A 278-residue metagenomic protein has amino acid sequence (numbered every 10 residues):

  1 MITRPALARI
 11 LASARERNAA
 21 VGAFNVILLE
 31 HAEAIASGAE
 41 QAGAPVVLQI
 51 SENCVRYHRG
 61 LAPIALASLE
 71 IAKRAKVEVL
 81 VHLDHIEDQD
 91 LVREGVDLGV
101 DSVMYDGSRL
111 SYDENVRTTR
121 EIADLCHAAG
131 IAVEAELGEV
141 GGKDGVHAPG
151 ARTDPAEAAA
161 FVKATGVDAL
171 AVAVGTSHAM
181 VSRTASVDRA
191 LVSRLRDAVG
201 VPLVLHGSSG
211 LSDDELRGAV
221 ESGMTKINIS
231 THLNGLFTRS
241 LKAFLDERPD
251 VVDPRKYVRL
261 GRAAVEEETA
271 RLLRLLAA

Functional and structural regions predicted by a protein language model:
P5-R17, L29-C54, L61-E78, I86-A198 (+4 more regions): Alpha/beta enzyme core
A6, N25, G60, D154 (+4 more regions): Poly-acidic low-complexity segments
E16-A19, A135, T176, H206 (+2 more regions): Residue-level signal for pocket-adjacent positions within structured domains
A19-I27, E52-R56, K256, L260: A short N-terminal beta->alpha junction/helix N-cap motif
G22-V26, V81-I86, R109, V201-L211 (+1 more regions): Histidine-centered catalytic micro-motifs
G138, S208, H232: An acidic- and aromatic-residue-enriched active-site/binding cleft used to recognize and process polar
S212-A278: C-terminal alpha-helical cap/extension of soluble enzyme domains
